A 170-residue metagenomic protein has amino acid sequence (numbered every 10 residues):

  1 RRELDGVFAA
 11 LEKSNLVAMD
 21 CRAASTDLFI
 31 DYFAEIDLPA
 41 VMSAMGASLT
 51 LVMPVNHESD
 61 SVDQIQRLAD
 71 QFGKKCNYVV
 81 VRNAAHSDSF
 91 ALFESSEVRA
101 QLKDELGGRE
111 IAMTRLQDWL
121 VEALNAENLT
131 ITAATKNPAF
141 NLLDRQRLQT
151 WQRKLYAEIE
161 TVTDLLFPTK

Functional and structural regions predicted by a protein language model:
R1-E3, V17: N-terminal phosphate/diphosphate-binding loop that engages ATP/GTP or pyrophosphate donors across diverse enzyme folds
N15-F33: Switch II (G3) loop of P-loop NTPases
M19, L51-M53, V80-R82: Structural beta-sheet core signal
I30-H57: Inter-motif core of Ras-like GTPase G domains
P39, S59-K75: Conserved C-terminal guanine-recognition region of P-loop GTPase G domains, centered on the G4
M45-T50, G73-Y78, G108: Short glycine-/polar-rich loops that comprise or flank the Walker A/P-loop and associated switch/sensor motifs
D63, P138-K170: C-terminal accessory extensions appended to soluble enzyme cores
H86, A91-F93, R99-T150: Beta-strand-loop-alpha "switch" segments that mediate conformational coupling across diverse proteins
